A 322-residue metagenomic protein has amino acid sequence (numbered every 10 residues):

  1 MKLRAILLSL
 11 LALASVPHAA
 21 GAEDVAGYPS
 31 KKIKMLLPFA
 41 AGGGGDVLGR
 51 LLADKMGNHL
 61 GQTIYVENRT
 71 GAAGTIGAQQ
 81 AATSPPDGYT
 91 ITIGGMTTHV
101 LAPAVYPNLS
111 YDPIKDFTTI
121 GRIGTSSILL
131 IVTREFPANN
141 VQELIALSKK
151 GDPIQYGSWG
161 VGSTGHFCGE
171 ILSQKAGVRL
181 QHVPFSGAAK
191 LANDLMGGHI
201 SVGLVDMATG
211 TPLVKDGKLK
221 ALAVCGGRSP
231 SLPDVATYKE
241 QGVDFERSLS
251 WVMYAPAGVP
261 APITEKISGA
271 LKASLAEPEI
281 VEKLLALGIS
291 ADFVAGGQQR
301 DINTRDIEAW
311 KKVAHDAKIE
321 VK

Functional and structural regions predicted by a protein language model:
M1-S30, Q142, V321-K322: Short, low-complexity disordered leader/linker segments with a strong preference for bacterial N-terminal type II
G21-K115, P153-I154, V161, G177-L204 (+3 more regions): N-terminal (or domain-start) structured segment
S30-K32, K175, K215, A261-K322: An extracytoplasmic/periplasmic, membrane-proximal ligand-sensing/linker region
V47, L51, K55, I76 (+14 more regions): Extracytoplasmic/secreted proteins, especially bacterial periplasmic and envelope-associated proteins
T83-Y89, A104-K190, Y238, S248-K283: Hinge/capping helix and adjacent helix->loop/strand transition within the periplasmic-binding protein
T98-N108, H166, I171-K175, V202-V235 (+1 more regions): A ligand-binding cleft/hinge motif common to bilobed small-molecule-binding domains
D112-R122, R179-V183, S201-V202, P212-E246 (+1 more regions): Short beta-strand->loop
